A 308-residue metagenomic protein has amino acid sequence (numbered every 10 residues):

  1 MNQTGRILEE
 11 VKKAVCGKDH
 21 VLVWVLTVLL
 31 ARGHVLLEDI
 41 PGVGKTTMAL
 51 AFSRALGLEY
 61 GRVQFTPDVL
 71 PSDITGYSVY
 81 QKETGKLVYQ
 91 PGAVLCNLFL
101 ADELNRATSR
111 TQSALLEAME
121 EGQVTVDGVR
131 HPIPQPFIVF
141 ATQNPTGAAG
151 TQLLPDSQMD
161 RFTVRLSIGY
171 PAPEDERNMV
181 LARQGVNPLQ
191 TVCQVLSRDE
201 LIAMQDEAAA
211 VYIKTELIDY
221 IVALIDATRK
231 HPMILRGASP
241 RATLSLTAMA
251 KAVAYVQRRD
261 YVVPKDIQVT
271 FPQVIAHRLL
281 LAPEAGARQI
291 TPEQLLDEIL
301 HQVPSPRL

Functional and structural regions predicted by a protein language model:
N2-V43: Pre-Walker A (pre-P-loop) alpha-helix and adjacent loop at the N terminus of AAA/AAA+ ATPase modules, a conserved
V23-T27, Y80-L100: Conserved alpha-helical scaffold flanking the Walker A/P-loop in AAA+ ATPase domains
L29-T66: Walker A/P-loop
D39, D102-E103, A114: Walker B catalytic acidic pair
I40, I74, T142: P-loop (Walker A) phosphate-binding loop of NTP-binding proteins
A55-E83: AAA+/P-loop NTPase substrate/partner-engagement loops
Q81-K86, A107, T111, M119-V211 (+1 more regions): Canonical AAA+ ATPase core
K230-L308: C-terminal engagement/docking regions of AAA+ P-loop ATPases
